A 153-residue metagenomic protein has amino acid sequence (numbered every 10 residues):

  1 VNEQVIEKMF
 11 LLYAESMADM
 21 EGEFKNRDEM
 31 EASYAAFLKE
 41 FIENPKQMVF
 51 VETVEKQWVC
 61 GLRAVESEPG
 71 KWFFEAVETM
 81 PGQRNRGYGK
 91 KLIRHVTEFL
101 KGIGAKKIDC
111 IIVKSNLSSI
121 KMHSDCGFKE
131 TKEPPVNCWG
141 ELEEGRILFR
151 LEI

Functional and structural regions predicted by a protein language model:
V1-L11: A short beta-loop-alpha structural element at the N-terminal edge of CoA-dependent acyl/N-acetyltransferase catalytic
Q4, P69, L117-S118: Short alpha-helical
F10-A76, M80-G82, I93, E152: Acetyl-CoA-dependent GNAT
T79, N85-E98, K121-D125: Conserved acetyl-CoA-binding loop-helix of GNAT-fold acetyltransferases
T79, V113-K114: Short amphipathic helical patch at the helix-1/turn junction of helix-turn-helix
L100-I111: Conserved GNAT acetyl-CoA-binding A-motif
I111-I112, S124-R146: Conserved catalytic-core motifs of GNAT/GCN5-like acyltransferases
